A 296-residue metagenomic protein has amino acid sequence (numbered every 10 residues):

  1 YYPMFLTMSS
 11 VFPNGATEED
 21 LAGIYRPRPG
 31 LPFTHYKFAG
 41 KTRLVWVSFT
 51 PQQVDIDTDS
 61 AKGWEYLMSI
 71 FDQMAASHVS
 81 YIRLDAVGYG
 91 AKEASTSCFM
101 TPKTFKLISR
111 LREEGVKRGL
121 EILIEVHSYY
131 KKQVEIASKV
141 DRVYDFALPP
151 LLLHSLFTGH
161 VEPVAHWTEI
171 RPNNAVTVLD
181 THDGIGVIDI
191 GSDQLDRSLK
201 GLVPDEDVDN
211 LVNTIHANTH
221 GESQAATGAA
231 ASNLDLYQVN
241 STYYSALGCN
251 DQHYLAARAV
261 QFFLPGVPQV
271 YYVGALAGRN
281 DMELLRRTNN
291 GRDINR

Functional and structural regions predicted by a protein language model:
Y1-R296: Active-site and adjacent substrate-binding regions of carbohydrate-active enzymes
